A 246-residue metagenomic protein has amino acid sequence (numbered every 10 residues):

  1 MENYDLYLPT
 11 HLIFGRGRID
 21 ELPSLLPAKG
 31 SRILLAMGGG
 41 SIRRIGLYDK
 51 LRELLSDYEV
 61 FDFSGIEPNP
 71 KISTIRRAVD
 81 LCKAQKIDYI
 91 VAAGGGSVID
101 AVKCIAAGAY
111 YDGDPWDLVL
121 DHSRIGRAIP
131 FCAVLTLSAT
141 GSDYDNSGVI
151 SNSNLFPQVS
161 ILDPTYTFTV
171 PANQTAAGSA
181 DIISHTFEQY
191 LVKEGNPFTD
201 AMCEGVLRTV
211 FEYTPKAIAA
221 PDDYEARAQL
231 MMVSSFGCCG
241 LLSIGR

Functional and structural regions predicted by a protein language model:
M1-Y89: ATP/NTP phosphate-donor binding region
H11-L12, R32-L34, F61, D88-V91 (+5 more regions): Structural motif
D20, Y111-P197: A glycine/threonine-rich phosphate-anchoring loop and its flanking beta-alpha core in nucleotide/phosphate-binding
E67, A93-G95, H122, G245-R246: Active-site nucleophile and cofactor-binding loops and adjacent substrate-binding regions of central metabolic enzymes
A78-V79, V98-D112, Y144-D145: Short Gly/Thr/Asp-enriched flexible loops that form oxyanion-binding sites at enzyme active sites
I87-I105, T136-S142: Glycine/serine-rich anion-binding loops at beta->alpha junctions that coordinate negatively charged ligand groups
Q189-R246: Active-site segments that bind and position negatively charged phosphate/pyrophosphate groups
